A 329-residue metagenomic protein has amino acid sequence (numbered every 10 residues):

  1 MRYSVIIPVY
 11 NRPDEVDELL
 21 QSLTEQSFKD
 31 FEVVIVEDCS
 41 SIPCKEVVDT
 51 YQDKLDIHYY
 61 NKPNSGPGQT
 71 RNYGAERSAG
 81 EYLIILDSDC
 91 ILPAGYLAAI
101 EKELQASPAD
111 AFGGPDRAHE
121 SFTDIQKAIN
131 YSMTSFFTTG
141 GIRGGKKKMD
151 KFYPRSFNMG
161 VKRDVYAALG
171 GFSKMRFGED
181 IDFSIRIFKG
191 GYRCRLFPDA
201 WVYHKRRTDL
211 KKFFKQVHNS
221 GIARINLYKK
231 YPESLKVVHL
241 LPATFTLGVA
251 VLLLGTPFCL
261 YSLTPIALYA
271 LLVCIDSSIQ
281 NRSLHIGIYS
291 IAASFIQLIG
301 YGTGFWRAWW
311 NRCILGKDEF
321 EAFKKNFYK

Functional and structural regions predicted by a protein language model:
M1-E25: N-proximal low-complexity "stem/linker" segments adjacent to membrane-targeting elements
L20-S65: Acidic donor-binding segment of Leloir-type glycosyltransferases
I42-P43, C90-E103, I185: Acidic donor-binding/catalytic loop of UDP-sugar-dependent glycosyltransferases, especially processive GT2
K62-S78, A99, M149, Y153-F157: Glycine-rich, basic loop-to-helix element that forms the pyrophosphate-binding segment of sugar-nucleotide handling
L83: Short aromatic/hydrophobic "clamp" motif used to bind/position activated sugar donors
G95-K127, A200-W201, K205: Conserved donor NDP-sugar-binding/catalytic core segment of glycosyltransferases
S173-L235: Catalytic donor/gating beta->alpha subdomain of glycosyltransferases that bind UDP-sugars
F245-L315: Membrane-embedded multi-pass helical conduit in multi-pass membrane proteins, especially envelope-biosynthetic
